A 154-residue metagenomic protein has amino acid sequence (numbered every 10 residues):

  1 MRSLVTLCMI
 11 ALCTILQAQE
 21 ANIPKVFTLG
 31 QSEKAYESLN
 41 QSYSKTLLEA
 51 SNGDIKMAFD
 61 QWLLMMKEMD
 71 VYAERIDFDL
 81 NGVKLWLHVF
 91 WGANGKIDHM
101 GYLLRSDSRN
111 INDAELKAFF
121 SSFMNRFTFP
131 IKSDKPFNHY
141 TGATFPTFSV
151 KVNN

Functional and structural regions predicted by a protein language model:
M1-P24: Bacterial Sec-dependent N-terminal signal peptides
Q19-N154: Charge-biased low-complexity segments
